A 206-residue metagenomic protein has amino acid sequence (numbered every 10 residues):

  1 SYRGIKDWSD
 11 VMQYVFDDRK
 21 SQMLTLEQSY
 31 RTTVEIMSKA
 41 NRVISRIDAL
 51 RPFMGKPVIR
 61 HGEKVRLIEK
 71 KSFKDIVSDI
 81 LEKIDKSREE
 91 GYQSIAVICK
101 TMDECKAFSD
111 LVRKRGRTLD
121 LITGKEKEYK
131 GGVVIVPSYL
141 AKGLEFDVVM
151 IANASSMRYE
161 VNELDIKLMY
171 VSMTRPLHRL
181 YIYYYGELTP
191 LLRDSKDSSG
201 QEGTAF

Functional and structural regions predicted by a protein language model:
S1-V134, S138-F206: Conserved helicase motor core of SF1/SF2 NTP-dependent helicases
